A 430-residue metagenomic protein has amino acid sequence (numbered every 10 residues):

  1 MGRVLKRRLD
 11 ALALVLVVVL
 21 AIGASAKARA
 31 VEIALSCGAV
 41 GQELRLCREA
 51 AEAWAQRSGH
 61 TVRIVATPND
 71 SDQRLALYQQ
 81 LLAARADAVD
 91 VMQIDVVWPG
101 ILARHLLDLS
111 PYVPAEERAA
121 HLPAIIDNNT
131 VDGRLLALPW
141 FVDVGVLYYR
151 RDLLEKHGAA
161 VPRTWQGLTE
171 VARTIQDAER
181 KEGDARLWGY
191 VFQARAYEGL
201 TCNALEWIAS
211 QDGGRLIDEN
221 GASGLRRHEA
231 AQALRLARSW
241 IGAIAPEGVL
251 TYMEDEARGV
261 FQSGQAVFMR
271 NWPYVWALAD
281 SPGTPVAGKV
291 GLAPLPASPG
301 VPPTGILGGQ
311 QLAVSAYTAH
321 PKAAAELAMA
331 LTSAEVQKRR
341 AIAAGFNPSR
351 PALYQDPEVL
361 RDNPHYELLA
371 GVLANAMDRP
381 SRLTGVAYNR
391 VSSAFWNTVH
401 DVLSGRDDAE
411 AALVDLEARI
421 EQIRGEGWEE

Functional and structural regions predicted by a protein language model:
V31-G41, H60-T67, D90-V91, L136 (+2 more regions): Short, well-ordered beta-strand elements
G41-T61, F395, L413: Short, polar/charged alpha-helical segment
R57-P123, T130, D152-R163, V260 (+4 more regions): Extracytoplasmic "Venus flytrap"/periplasmic binding protein-like
D95-V144, R186, L200-T201, A287-A293 (+2 more regions): Hinge/lid segment of periplasmic solute-binding proteins
S110-H121, D127, G189-Y197, Q211-Q232 (+6 more regions): Short, solvent-exposed loop/beta-turn-alpha elements that line the ligand-binding surface or hinge of extracytoplasmic
N128, V290-A293, I342-A394, D401 (+1 more regions): Long, aromatic- and glycine/proline-rich binding clefts that accommodate carbohydrate-like moieties
L136-W140, G145, T169-A222, A266: Extracytoplasmic/periplasmic solute-binding protein
A172-T174, E219-T251, L295: Glycine-centered hinge/linker elements that transmit conformational signals in sensory and ligand-binding systems
